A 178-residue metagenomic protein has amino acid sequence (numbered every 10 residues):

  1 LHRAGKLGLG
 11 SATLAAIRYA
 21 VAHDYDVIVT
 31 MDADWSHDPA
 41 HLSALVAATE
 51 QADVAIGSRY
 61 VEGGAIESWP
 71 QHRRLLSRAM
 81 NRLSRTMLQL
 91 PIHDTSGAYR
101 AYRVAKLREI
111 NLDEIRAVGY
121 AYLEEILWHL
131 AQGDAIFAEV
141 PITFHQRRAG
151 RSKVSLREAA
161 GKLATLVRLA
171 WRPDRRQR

Functional and structural regions predicted by a protein language model:
L1, V29-M31, A55: Conserved Rossmann-like nucleotide-binding pocket used by diverse enzymes that bind dinucleotide cofactors
R3-A22, P39-Y120, R147-R157, G161-L163: Acceptor/aglycone-binding surface of glycosyltransferases and processive sugar-polymer synthases
R3-G5, M31-A33, V140: Cofactor-binding loops of NAD(P)H-dependent oxidoreductases, dominated by short-chain dehydrogenase/reductases
Y25-S36: Short beta-strand-to-loop acidic/aromatic patch adjacent to the donor-nucleotide binding site
M31, S58, T143: Conserved residues at the C-terminal ends of beta-strands
W35, A44, E124-E125: An aromatic- and histidine-rich active-site surface loop
A40, E50, A105-K106, Q132-D134 (+1 more regions): Terminal low-complexity segments of carbohydrate-biosynthetic enzymes
L90-P91, E114-R116, L127-F144: Catalytic donor-sugar/metal-binding loop of nucleotide-sugar-dependent glycosyltransferases
